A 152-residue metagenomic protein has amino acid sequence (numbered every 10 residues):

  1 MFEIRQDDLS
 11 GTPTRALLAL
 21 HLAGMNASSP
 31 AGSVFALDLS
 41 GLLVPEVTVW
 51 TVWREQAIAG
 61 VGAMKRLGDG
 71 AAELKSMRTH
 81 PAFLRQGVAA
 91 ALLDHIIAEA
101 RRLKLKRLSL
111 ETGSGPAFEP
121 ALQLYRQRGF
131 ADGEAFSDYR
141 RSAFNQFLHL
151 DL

Functional and structural regions predicted by a protein language model:
F2-A71, K75, H80, L93-D94 (+3 more regions): Acetyl-CoA-dependent GNAT
F2-T12, K106-R128, E134-L152: C-terminal "cap" of GNAT-fold acetyltransferases
Q56, F83, S109: Short glycine- and Lys/Arg-enriched binding-loop motifs that mark or flank ligand-binding interfaces
Q56, G60, G87-A89, G129: Conserved phosphate-binding and hydrolysis motifs of nucleotide-dependent enzymes
G68, F83, S114: Flexible, active-site-proximal loop/turn residues at the rims of small-molecule/cofactor binding pockets and catalytic
T79, R85-A98, Q123-Q127: Conserved acetyl-CoA-binding loop-helix of GNAT-fold acetyltransferases
Q86, L103-K106: Short coil/turn segments at alpha/beta junctions that flank glycine-rich nucleotide-binding fingerprints
A98-R102, A131: Conserved amphipathic alpha-helical interaction elements at protein-protein interfaces in regulatory, energy-coupling
